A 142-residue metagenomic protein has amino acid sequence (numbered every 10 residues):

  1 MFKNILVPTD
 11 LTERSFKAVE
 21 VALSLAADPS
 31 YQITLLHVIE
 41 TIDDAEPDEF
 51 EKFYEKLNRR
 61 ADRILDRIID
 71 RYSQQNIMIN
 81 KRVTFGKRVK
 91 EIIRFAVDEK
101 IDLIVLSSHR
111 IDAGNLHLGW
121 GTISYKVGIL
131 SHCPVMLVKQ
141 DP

Functional and structural regions predicted by a protein language model:
M1-K17, I129-P142: Intrinsically disordered or low-complexity boundary/linker segments at protein termini and domain junctions
K3-E49: Small/aliphatic-rich secondary-structure junction motif
T34-L36, N80-T84, M136: General small-molecule cofactor/ligand-binding pocket signal
I42-D43, V89, A113: Generic structural signal for helix capping and beta-alpha/helix-loop junctions
K52-R63: A short acidic, glycine-rich active-site loop that binds or catalyzes chemistry on phosphate/adenosine moieties
R60, V83-K87, D141-P142: Short beta->alpha linker loops
S73-I104: Structural beta-alpha unit
V97-P142: Gly/Ser-rich helix-loop-strand patches that form or flank binding pockets for ribonucleotide-derived cofactors
